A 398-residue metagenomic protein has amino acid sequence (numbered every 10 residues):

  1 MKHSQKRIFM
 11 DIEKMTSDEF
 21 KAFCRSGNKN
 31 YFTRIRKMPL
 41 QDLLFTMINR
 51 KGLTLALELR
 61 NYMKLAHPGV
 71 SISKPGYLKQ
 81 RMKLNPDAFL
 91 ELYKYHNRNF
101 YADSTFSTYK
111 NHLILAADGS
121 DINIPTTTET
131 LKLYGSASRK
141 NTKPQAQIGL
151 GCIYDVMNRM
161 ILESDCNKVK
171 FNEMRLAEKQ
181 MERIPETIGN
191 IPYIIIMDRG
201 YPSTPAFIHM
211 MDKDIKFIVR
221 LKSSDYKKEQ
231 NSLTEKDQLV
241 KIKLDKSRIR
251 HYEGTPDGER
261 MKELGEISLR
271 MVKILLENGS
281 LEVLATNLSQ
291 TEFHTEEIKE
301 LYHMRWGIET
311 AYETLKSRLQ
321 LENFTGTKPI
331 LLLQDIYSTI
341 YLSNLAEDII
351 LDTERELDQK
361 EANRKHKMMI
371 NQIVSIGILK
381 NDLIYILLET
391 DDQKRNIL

Functional and structural regions predicted by a protein language model:
M1-L53, G69-S71, Y77-L84, A88-K94 (+4 more regions): Single, function-defining residue in the core of a domain
G52-A66: Short, charged amphipathic recognition helices of the HTH superfamily and cognate SANT/SANTA-like modules
H96-T105: A short, well-structured juxtamembrane/interface segment
